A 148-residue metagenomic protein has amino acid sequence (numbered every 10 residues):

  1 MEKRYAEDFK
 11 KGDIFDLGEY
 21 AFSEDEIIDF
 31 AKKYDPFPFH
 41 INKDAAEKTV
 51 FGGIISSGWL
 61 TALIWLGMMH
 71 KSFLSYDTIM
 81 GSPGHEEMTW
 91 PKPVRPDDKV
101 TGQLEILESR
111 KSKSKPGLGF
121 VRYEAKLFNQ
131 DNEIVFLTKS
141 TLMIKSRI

Functional and structural regions predicted by a protein language model:
M1-G84, R147: Hot-dog-fold acyl-thioester-processing enzymes
M1-K11, P93-I148: HotDog/MaoC-like acyl-thioester-processing domains
V50-S57, M88-P96, F128: Short amphipathic alpha-helical patches
G67, F73, P83-E105: Catalytic-pocket segment enriched in acidic/His residues
